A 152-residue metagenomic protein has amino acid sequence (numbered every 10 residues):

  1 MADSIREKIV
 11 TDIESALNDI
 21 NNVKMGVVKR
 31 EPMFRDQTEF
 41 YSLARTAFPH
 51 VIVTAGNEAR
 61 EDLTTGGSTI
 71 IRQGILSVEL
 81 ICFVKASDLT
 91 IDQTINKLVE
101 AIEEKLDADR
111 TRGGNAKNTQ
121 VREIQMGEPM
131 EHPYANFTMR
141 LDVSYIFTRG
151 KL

Functional and structural regions predicted by a protein language model:
M1-G67, K151-L152: Small/polar-rich, solvent-exposed N-terminal microdomains that initiate assembly or binding
I20-M25, F48-I52, Q93-T148: Acidic-leaning, charged glycine-interspersed low-complexity segments
L43, S68-I70, P129-E131: Generic marker of residues within folded, mature protein domains
A55-A59, L80-A86, L106: Generic secondary-structure microfeatures
E61-T64, S87-D92, N115, G150: Short, solvent-exposed secondary-structure capping/transition elements
S68-I75, F83-E104: Extracellular/virion structural assembly segments
I70-A86, Y134-F147: Oligomerization/assembly interface segments of phage tail-like spikes and tubes
